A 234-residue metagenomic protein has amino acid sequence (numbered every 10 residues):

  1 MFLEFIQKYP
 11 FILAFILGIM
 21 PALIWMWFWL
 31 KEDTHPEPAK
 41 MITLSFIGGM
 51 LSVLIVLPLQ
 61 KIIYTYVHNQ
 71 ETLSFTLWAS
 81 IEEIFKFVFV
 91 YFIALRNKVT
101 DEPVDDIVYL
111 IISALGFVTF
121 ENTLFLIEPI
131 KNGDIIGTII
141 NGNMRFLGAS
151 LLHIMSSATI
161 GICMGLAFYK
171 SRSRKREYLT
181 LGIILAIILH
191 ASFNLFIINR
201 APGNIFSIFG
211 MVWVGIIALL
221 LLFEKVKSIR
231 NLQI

Functional and structural regions predicted by a protein language model:
M1-I234: Hydrophobic alpha-helical segments at protein termini of multi-pass membrane proteins
